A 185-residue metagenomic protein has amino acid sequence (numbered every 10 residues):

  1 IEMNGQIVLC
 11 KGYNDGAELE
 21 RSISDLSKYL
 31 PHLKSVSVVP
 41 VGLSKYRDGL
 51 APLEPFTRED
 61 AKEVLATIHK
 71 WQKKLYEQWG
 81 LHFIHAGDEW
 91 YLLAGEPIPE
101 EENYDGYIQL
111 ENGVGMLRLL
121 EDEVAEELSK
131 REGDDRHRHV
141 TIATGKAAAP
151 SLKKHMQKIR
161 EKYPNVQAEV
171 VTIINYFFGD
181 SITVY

Functional and structural regions predicted by a protein language model:
I1-G49, E59-E89: Conserved C-terminal portion of the radical SAM core fold that forms the substrate/S-adenosylmethionine-binding
K11, S44, L92, A148 (+1 more regions): Surface-exposed, flexible loop/turn segments at secondary-structure boundaries
G12, E54-A61, I142-K146: Hydrophobic alpha-helical scaffolding
N14-L19, Y46-A51, D60, G95-P97 (+2 more regions): A short acidic (Asp/Glu
P55-L65, N103-N112: Acidic, Ser/Thr-rich peripheral helices and adjacent loops at domain boundaries
G87-E100, K162-V171: Short, compositionally biased "basic patch" segments
L93-H137, M156: Active-site loop ensemble at the mouth of alpha/beta enzyme cores that anchors a bound cofactor
S129-Y185: Redox- and metal-dependent alpha/beta enzyme cores, enriched for Fe-S-associated oxidoreductases and cofactor-handling
